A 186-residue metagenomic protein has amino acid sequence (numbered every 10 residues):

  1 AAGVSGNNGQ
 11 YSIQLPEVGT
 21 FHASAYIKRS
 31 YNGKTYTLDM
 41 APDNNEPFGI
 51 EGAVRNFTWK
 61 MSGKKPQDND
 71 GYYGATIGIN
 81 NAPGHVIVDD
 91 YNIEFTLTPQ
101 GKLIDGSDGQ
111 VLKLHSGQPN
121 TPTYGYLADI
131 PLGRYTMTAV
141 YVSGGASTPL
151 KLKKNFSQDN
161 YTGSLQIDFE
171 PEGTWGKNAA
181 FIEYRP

Functional and structural regions predicted by a protein language model:
A1-P186: Long luminal/extracellular ectodomains of secretory-pathway precursor proteins
